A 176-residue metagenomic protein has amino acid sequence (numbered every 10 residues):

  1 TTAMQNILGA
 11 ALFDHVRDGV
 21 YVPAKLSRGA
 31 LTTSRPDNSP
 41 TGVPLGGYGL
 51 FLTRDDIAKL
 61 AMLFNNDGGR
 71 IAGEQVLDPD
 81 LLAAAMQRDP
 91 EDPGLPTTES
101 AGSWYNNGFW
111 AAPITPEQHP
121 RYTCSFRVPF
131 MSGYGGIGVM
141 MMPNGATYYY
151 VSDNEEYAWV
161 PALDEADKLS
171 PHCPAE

Functional and structural regions predicted by a protein language model:
T1-V20, I57-L63, G145-A146: Alpha-helical scaffold elements that line and support the substrate/ligand-binding pocket of soluble hydrolases
N6-G47: Active-site helix/loop module of the DD-peptidase/beta-lactamase fold, centered on the serine-lysine SxxK catalytic
L12, L52, P161: Soluble or luminal CAZymes and related metallo-dependent hydrolases
L12-V20, G73-A85, A166: Extended, well-ordered alpha-helical scaffold segments
A24, M86-P90, D167-S170: Generic secondary-structure transition motif, activating predominantly at the C-termini of alpha-helices
L31-P143: Penicillin-binding protein/beta-lactamase superfamily catalytic region
S125-E176: Structured C-terminal helix/loop/strand segments within mature extracytoplasmic catalytic/sensor domains
